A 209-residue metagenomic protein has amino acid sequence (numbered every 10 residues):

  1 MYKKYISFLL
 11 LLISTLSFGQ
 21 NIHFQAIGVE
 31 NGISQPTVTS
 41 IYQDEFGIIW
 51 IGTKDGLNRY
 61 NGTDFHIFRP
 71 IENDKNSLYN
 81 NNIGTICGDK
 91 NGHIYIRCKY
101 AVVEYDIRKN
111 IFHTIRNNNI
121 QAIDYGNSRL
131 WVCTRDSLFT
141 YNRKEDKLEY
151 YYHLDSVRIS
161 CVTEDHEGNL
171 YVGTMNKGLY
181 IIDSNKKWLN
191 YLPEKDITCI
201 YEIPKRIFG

Functional and structural regions predicted by a protein language model:
M1-G209: Carboxylate-rich, polar loop motifs that coordinate divalent cations or form catalytic acidic clusters
